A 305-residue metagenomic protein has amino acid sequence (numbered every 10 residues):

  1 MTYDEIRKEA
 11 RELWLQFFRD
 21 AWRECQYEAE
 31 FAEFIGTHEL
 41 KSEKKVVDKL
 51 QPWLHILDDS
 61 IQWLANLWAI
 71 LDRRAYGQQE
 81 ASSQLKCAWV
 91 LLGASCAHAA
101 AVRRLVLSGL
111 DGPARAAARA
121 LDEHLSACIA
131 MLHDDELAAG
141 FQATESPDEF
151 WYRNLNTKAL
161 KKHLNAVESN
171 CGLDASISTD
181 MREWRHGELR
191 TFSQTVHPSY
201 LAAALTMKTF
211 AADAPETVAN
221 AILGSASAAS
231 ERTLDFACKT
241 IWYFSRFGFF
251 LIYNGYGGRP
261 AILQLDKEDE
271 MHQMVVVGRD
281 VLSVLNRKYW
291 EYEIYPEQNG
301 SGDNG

Functional and structural regions predicted by a protein language model:
M1-A118, L137-G305: A cross-kingdom marker of C-terminal helix-rich interaction/assembly modules
A116, E123-A139: Short, charge-rich amphipathic alpha-helical segments embedded in non-transmembrane helical bundles/solenoids
